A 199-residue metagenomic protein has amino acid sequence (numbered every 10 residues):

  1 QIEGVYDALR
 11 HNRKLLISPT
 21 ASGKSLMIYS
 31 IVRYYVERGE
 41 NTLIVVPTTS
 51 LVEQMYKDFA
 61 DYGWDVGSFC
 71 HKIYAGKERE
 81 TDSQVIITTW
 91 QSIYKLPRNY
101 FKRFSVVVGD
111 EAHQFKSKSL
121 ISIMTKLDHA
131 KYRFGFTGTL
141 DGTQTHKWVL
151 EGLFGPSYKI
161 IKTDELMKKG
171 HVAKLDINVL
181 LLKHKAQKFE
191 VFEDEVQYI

Functional and structural regions predicted by a protein language model:
Q1-N12: N-terminal pre-P-loop "Q-motif" helix
A8, M27-Y35, M55, I123: Hydrophobic residues on the short alpha-helix immediately C-terminal to a glycine-rich phosphate/catalytic loop
H11-R33: Walker A/P-loop
S25, E40-V52, I199: Conserved strand-helix element at the start of the C-terminal RecA-like helicase core
T42, T49-A75: Conserved helix-turn-beta segment of the N-terminal RecA-like "Helicase ATP-binding" lobe in SF1/SF2 helicases
A75-V106, S117-S122: Conserved helix/coil segment N-terminal to the catalytic DExD/H
S105-V106, H113-N178: Post-DEXD/H (motif II) to motif III coupling segment of the RecA-like Helicase ATP-binding lobe
E193-I199: Conserved helicase/translocase motor-coupling segment
